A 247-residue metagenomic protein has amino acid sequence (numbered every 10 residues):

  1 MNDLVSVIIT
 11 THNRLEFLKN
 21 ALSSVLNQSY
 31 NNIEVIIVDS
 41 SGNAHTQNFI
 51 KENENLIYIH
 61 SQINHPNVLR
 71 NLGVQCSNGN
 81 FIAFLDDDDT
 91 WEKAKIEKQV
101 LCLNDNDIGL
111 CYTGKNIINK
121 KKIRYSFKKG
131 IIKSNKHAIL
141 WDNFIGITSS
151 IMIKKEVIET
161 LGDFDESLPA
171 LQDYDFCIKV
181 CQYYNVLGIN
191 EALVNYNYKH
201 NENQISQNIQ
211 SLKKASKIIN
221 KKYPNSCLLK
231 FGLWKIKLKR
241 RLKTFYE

Functional and structural regions predicted by a protein language model:
M1-L26: N-proximal low-complexity "stem/linker" segments adjacent to membrane-targeting elements
S24, N31, I37-N48, I63 (+1 more regions): A conserved acidic beta->alpha catalytic loop
T46, R70, W91-I96, K121-K122 (+2 more regions): Acidic donor-diphosphate engagement hotspot in glycosyltransferases and nucleotidyltransferases that stabilizes
S61-S77: Glycine-rich, basic loop-to-helix element that forms the pyrophosphate-binding segment of sugar-nucleotide handling
I82: Short aromatic/hydrophobic "clamp" motif used to bind/position activated sugar donors
D89-T90, K115, L168: Acidic metal-phosphate-binding loop of nucleotide-sugar-dependent transferases
A94-Y125: Conserved donor NDP-sugar-binding/catalytic core segment of glycosyltransferases
I131-S216: Conserved nucleotide-sugar donor-binding catalytic segment
